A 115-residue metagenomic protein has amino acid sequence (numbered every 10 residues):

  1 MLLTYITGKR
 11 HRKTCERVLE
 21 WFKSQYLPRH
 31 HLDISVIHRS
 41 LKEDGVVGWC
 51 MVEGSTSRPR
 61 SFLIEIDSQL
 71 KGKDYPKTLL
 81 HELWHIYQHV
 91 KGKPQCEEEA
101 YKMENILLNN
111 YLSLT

Functional and structural regions predicted by a protein language model:
M1-I6: Acidic/histidine-rich, surface-exposed loop or edge segments in extracytoplasmic proteins
K9-K13, K73-D74, T78, P94: Soluble non-cytosolic domains of exported or imported proteins
R10-D33: Zn2+-dependent metallopeptidase catalytic core
W21, L41-G45, N105: Membrane-anchoring alpha-helices and their flanking helix-loop junctions
I37-K73, I86-H89: Active-site scaffold of zinc-dependent metalloenzymes
K73, K77, H81, E98 (+1 more regions): A structural signal for well-ordered alpha-helical segments within the folded catalytic domains of diverse enzymes
T78, E82-I86, V90: Catalytic glutamate of the conserved HExxH
K91-T115: Post-HExxH zinc-binding segment in Zn-dependent metallohydrolases
